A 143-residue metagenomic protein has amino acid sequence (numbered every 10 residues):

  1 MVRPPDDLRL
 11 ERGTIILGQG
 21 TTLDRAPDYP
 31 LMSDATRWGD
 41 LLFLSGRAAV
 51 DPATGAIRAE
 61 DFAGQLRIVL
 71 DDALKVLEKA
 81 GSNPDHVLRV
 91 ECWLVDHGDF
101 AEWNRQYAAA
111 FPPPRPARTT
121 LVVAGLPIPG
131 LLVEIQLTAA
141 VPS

Functional and structural regions predicted by a protein language model:
M1-D71, K75-L88, L94-S143: N-terminal presequence-like segments and the immediate start of the first folded domain
